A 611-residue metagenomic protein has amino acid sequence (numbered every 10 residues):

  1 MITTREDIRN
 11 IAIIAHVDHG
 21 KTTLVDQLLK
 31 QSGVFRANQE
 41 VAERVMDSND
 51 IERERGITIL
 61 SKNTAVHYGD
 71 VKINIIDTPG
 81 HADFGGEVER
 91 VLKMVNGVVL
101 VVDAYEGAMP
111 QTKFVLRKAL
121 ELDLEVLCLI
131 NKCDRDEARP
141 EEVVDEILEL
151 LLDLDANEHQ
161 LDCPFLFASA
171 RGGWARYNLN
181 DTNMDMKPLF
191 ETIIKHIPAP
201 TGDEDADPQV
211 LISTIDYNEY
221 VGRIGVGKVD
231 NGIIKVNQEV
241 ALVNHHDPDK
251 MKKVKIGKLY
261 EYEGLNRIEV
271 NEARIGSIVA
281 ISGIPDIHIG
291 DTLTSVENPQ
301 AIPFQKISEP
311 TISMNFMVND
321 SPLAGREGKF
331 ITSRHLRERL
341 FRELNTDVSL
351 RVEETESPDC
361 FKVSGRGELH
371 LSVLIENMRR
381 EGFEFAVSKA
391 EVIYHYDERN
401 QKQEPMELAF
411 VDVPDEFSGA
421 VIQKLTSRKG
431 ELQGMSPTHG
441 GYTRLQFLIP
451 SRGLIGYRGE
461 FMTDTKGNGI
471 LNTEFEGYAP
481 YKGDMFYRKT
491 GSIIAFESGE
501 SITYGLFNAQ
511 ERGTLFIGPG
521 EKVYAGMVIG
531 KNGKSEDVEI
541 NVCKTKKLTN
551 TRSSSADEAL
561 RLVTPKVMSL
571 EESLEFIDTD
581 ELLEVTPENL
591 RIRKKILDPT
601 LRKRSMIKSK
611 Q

Functional and structural regions predicted by a protein language model:
M1-E106, E146, I215-N218: P-loop NTPase switch module centered on the Walker A-proximal segment
M1-H19, A104-R223, G232-L242, K250-K252 (+4 more regions): P-loop NTPase catalytic nucleotide-binding module
E40-R44, L154-L166, P200-L211, V240 (+9 more regions): Interdomain boundary/hinge elements
S169, T355-H370: Short glycine/threonine-rich beta-strand-turn micro-motifs
Q209-M314, A324-R326, T490, G499-T549 (+2 more regions): Conserved nucleotide-binding/hydrolysis modules and their immediate coupling elements across P-loop/ASCE NTPase motors
I233, P285-D286, G365-L371, P414-S418 (+1 more regions): Helix N-cap motif at beta-to-alpha junctions
Y262, R267-V270, I449, E460-D464 (+2 more regions): Long insertion/accessory domains within large nucleic-acid-processing enzymes
S321-L344, A559, V563: A short, contiguous, amphipathic alpha-helix enriched in charged residues
